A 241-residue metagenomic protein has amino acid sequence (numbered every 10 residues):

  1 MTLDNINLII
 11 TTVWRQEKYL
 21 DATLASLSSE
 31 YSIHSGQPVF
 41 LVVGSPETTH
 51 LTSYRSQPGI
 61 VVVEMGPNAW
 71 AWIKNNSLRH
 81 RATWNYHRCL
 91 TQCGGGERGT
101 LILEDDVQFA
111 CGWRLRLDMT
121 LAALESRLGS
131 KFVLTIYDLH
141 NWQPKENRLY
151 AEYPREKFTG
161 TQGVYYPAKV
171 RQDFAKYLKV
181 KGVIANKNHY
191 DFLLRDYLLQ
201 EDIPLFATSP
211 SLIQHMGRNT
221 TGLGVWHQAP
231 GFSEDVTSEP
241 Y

Functional and structural regions predicted by a protein language model:
M1-L103, V107-Y241: An acidic/histidine-cluster motif and surrounding catalytic segment that typifies divalent-metal-assisted enzyme active
